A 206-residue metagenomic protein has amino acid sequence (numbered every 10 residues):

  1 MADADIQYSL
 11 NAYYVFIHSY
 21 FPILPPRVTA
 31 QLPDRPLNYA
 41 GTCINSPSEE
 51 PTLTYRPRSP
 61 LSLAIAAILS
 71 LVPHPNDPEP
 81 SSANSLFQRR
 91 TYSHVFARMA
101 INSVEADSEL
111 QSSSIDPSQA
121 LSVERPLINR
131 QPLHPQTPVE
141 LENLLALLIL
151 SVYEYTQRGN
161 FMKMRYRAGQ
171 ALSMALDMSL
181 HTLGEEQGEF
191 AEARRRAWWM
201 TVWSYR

Functional and structural regions predicted by a protein language model:
M1-N143, L147-G159: C-terminal transcriptional activation/regulatory domains of eukaryotic transcription factors
V152-R206: Acidic/serine-rich, low-complexity amphipathic helices located in mid- to C-terminal regulatory regions
